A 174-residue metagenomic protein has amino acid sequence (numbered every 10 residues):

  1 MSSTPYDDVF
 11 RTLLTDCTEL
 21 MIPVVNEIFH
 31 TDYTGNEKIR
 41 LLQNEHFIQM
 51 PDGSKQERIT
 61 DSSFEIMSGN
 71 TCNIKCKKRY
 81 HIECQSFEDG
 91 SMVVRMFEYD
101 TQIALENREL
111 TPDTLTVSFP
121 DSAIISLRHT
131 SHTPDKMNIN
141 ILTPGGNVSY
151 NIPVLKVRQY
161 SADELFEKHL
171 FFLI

Functional and structural regions predicted by a protein language model:
M1-I174: Conserved single-residue anchors adjacent to enzymatic active/cofactor-binding motifs
